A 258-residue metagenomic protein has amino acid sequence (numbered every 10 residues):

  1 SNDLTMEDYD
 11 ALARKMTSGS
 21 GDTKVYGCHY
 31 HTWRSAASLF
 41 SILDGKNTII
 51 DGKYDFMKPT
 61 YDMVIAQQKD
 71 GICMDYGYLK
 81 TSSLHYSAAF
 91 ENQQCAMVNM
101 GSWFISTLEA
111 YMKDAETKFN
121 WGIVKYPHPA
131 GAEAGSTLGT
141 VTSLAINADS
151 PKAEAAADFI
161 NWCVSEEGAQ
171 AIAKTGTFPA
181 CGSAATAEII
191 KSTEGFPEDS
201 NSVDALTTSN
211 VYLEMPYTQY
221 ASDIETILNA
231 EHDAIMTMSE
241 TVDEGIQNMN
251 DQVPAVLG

Functional and structural regions predicted by a protein language model:
S1, H29-I49, L138-N147, D223-D233: Periplasmic solute-binding protein
D3-D10, Y76-E91: Short helix-initiation/N-cap motifs at beta->coil->alpha
T5-K53, C95: Extracytoplasmic/periplasmic solute-binding protein
D10-T17, I49-K80, Y126: Glycine-centered hinge/linker elements that transmit conformational signals in sensory and ligand-binding systems
T23-V25, N92-M100, F119: Alpha-to-beta junction loops
H31-W33, S83, M100-L108, T142: Beta->alpha turn/N-cap motifs
D70-I72, M112-P179: Extracytoplasmic/periplasmic substrate-recognition and gating elements
V124, K174-N229, A234: Long, aromatic- and glycine/proline-rich binding clefts that accommodate carbohydrate-like moieties
